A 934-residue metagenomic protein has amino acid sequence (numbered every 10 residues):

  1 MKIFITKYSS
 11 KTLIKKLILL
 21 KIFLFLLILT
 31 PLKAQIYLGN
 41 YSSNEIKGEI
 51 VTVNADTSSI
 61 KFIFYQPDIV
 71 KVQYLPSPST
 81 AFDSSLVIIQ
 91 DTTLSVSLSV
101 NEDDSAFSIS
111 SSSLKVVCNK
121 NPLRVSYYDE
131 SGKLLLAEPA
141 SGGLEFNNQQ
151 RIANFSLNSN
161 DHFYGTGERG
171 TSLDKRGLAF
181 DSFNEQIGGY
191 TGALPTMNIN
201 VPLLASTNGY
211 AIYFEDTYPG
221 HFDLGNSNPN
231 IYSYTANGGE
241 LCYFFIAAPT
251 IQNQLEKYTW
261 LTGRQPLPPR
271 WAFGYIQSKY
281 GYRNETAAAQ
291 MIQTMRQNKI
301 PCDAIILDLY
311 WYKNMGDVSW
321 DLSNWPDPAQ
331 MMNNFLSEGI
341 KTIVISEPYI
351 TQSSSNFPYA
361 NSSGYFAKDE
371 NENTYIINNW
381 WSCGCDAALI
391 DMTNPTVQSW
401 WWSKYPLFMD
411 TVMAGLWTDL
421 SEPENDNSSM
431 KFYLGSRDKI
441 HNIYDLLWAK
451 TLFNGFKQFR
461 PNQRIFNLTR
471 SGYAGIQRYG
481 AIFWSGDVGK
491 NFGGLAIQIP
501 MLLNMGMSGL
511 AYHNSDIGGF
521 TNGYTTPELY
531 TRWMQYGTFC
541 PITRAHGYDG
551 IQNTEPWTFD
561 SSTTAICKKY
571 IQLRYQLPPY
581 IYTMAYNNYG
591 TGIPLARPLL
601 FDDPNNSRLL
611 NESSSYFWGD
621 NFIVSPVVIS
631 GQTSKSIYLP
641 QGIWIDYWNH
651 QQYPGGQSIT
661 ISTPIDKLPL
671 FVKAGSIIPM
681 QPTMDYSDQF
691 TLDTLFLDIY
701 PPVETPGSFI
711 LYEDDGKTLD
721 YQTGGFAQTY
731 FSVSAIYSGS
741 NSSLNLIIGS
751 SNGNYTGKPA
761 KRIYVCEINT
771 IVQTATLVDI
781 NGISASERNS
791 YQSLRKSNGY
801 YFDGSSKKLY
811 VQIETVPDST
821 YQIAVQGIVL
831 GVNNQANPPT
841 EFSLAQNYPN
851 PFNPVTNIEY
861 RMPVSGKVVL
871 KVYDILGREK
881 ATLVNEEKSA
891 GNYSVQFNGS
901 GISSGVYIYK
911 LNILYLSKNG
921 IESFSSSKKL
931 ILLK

Functional and structural regions predicted by a protein language model:
M1-G39, V832, F924: Bacterial Sec-dependent N-terminal signal peptides
A34-T262, P268-W271, S278-Y280, N284-A287 (+11 more regions): N-terminal accessory segment at the very beginning of proteins
F82-L98, Y647-I665, D779-S806, N885: Solvent-exposed beta-strand/loop surfaces of large extracellular or lumenal domains
K133-L668, V672-K673: Catalytic-domain carbohydrate-binding cleft regions of carbohydrate-active enzymes
G642, R762, G891, S903-V906: A glycine-anchored, Pro-Gly-centered beta-turn/N-cap motif
Q657-Y700, L794-L830: C-terminal beta-strand-rich structural cap/linker in extracellular carbohydrate-active enzymes
N833-Y848, F852-V872, S894-F897, N912-I921: Glycine-centered coil/turn sites that cap beta-strands in beta-rich domains
Q896, S900, S904-K934: C-terminal tail/sorting-segment detector
